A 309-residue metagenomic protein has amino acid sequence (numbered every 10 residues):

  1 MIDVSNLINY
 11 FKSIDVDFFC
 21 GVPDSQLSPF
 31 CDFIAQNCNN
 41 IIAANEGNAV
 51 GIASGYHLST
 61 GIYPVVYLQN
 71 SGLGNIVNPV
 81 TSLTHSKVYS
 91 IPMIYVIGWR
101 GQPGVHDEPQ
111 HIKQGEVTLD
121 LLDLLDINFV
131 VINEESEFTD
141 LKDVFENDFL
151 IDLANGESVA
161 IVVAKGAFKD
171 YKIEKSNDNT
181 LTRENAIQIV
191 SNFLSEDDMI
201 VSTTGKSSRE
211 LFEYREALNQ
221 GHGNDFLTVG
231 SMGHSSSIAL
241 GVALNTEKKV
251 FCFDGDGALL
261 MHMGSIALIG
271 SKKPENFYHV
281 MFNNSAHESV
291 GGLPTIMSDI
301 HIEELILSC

Functional and structural regions predicted by a protein language model:
D3-K12, K172-M232: Active-site diphosphate/adenylate-binding microenvironment
L7-Y10, D17-F18, D123-K175, E303-C309: Structural signature of the thiamine diphosphate
C20-D24, I41-G51, Y67-L73, G98 (+3 more regions): Active-site nucleophile and cofactor-binding loops and adjacent substrate-binding regions of central metabolic enzymes
G21, V66, Y95-I97, I161 (+3 more regions): Structural beta-sheet core signal
S25-Q26, R100-G101, V163-K169, T204-S208 (+1 more regions): Glycine-rich beta-alpha junction loops
S28-N40: Short acidic, glycine/proline-enriched helix-loop-strand junctions
S90-V96, Q102-Q114, D143, Q188 (+2 more regions): Thiamine diphosphate
